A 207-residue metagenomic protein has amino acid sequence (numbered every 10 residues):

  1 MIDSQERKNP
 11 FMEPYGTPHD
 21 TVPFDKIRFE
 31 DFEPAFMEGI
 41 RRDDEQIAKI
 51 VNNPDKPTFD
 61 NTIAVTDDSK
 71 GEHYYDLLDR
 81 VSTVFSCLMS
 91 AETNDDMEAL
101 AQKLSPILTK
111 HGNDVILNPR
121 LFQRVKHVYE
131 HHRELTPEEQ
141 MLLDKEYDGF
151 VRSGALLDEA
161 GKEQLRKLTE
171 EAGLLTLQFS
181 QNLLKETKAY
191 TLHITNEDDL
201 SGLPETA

Functional and structural regions predicted by a protein language model:
M1-A207: Zn2+-dependent metallopeptidase catalytic domains
